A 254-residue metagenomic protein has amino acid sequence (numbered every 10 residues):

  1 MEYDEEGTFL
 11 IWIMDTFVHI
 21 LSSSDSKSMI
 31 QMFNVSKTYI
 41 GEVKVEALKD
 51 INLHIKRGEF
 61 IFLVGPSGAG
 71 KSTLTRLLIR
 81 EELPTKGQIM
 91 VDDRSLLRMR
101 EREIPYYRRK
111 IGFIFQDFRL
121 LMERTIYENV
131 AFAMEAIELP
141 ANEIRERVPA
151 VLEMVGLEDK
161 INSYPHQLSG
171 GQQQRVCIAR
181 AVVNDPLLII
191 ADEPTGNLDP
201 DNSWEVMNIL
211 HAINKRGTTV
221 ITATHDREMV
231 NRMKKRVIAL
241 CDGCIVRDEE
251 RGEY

Functional and structural regions predicted by a protein language model:
I79: Helix-to-loop junction immediately C-terminal to a conserved catalytic motif
G87-S95, Y107: Conserved ABC transporter NBD signature motif
R124-F132: Short coil-to-helix segment of the ABC ATPase nucleotide-binding domain corresponding to the Q-loop/switch region
Y164-L168, Q172-Q174: Conserved ABC ATPase signature
I178: Hydrophobic anchor residue at the start of the ABC signature
V183-L187: A short, proline-enriched helix->beta-strand linker immediately N-terminal to the Walker B motif in ABC-type P-loop
I189-D192: Catalytic Walker B motif of ABC-type/P-loop ATPase nucleotide-binding domains
